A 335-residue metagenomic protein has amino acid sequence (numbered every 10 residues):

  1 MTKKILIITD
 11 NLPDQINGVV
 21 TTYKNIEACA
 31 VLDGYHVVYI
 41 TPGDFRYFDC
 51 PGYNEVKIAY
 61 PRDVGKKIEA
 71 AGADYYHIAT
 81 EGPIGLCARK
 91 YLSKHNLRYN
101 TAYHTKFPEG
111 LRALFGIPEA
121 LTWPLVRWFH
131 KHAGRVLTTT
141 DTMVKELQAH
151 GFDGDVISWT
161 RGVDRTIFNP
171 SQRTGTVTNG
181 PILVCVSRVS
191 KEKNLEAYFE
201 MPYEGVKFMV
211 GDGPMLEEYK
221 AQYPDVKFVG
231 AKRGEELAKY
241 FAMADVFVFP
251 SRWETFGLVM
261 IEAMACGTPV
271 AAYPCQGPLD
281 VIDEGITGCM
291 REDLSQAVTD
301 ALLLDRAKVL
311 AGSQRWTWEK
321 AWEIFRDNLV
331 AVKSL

Functional and structural regions predicted by a protein language model:
P124-S171: Donor nucleotide-sugar binding/catalytic pocket of nucleotide-sugar-dependent glycosyltransferases
H130, A231-K232, K239-A244, F325: Short alpha-helical donor nucleotide-sugar binding micro-motif in glycosyltransferases
V163-P181, E218: Acidic anion/phosphate-binding donor-loop and adjacent secondary structure in glycosyltransferase catalytic cores
G175-F208: Conserved donor-binding/catalytic core segment of Leloir-type glycosyltransferases
E217-E235: Nucleotide-activated donor-binding/catalytic signature segment of Leloir-type glycosyltransferases, i.e., the conserved
R252: Aromatic "clamp/platform" in nucleotide-sugar-dependent glycosyltransferases that forms part of the donor/acceptor
P269-A272: Short hydrophobic beta-strand element within catalytic cores of glycosyltransferases and related nucleotide-activated
L303-L335: A charged, aromatic-enriched C-terminal amphipathic alpha-helix characteristic of glycosyltransferases across folds
